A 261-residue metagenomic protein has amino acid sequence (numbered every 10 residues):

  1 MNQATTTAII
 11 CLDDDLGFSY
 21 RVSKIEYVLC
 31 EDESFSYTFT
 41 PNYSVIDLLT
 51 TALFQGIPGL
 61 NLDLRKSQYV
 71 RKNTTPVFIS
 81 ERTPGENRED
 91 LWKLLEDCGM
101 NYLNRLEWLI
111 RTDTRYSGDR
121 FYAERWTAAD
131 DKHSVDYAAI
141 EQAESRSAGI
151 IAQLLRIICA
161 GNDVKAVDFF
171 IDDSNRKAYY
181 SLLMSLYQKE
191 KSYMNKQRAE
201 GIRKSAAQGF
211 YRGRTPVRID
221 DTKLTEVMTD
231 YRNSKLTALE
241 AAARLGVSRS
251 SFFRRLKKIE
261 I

Functional and structural regions predicted by a protein language model:
N2-E141, S145: Broad phosphate/nucleotide-binding scaffolds in NTP-utilizing and phosphate-metabolizing enzymes
Q142-I150, F170-D172: Acidic, metal-coordinating catalytic cores used for nucleic-acid/nucleotide bond scission and strand-transfer chemistry
I157-R218: Phosphate/pyrophosphate-binding and catalytic-coupling "lid/hinge/switch" segments at subdomain interfaces
I219-L236: Short, amphipathic alpha-helical "recognition" segments used to contact nucleic acids or chromatin
L239-L245: Short alpha-helical "recognition helix" segments of helix-turn-helix
S248-S250: Short coil turns linking two alpha-helices in DNA-binding domains
F253-R254: Key DNA-contacting residues within the recognition helix of helix-turn-helix
